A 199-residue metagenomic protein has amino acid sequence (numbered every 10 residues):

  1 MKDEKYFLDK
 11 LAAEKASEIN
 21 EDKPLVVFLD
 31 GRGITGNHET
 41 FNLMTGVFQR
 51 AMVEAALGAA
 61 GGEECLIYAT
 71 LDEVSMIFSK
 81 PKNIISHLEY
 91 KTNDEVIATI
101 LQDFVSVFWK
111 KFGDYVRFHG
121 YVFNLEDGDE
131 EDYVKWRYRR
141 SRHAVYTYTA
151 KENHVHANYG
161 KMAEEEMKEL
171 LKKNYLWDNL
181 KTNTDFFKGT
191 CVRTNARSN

Functional and structural regions predicted by a protein language model:
M1-N199: Regulatory and interdomain segments flanking nucleotide-handling catalytic cores in signaling/defense enzymes
